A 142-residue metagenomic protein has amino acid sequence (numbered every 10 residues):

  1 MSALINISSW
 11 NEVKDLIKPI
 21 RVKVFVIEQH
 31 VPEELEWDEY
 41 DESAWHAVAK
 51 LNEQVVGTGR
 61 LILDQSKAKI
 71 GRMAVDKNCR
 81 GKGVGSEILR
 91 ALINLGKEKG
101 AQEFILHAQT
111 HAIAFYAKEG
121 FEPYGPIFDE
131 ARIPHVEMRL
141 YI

Functional and structural regions predicted by a protein language model:
M1-D41, H46-Q54: Short amphipathic alpha-helix that is part of the acyltransferase structural core
R21, Y116, F121: Conserved active-site tyrosine of GNAT-family acetyltransferases
V48, Q54-I62, K69-A74: Conserved beta-strand in the GNAT
L63-G71, R80, E130-H135: A conserved beta-turn-beta hairpin within the catalytic core of GNAT-like acetyltransferases that forms part
V75, G81-N94: Conserved acetyl-CoA-binding loop-helix of GNAT-fold acetyltransferases
L89, L95-Q109: Conserved GNAT acetyl-CoA-binding A-motif
T110, D129-I142: C-terminal "cap" of GNAT-fold acetyltransferases
P123-G125: A secondary-structure capping/hinge motif
